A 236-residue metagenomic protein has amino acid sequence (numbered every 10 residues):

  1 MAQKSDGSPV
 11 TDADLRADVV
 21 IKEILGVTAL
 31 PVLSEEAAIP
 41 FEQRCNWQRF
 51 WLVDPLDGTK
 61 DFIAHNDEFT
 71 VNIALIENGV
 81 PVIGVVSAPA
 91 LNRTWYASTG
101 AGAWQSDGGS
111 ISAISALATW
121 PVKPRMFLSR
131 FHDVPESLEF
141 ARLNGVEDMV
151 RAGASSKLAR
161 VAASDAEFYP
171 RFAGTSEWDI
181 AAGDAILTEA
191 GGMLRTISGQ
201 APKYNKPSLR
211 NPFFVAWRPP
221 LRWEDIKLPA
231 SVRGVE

Functional and structural regions predicted by a protein language model:
M1-L56, E139-R142, G234-E236: N-terminal subdomain of lithium-sensitive/metallo-dependent phosphomonoesterases centered on the IMPase/IPPase/PAP
D14, L25, T59, A88 (+5 more regions): Residue-level signal for inorganic ion chemistry
L30, Q48-F50, V82, P124 (+1 more regions): Conserved acidic residues
P31, G145-D148, M193: Conserved beta-strand segments of alpha/beta enzyme cores
R44-W104: DPxDG-like acidic metal-binding loop motif
G102-Q105, G109-S112, P220-D225: Short helix-loop capping/hinge motifs at secondary-structure junctions, enriched in acidic/polar residues
A116-P135, N144-A152: Short loop->beta-strand "edge-of-pocket" segments that line small-molecule binding or catalytic clefts across diverse
L138-L143, L158-E236: Oxyanion/phosphate-interacting regions
